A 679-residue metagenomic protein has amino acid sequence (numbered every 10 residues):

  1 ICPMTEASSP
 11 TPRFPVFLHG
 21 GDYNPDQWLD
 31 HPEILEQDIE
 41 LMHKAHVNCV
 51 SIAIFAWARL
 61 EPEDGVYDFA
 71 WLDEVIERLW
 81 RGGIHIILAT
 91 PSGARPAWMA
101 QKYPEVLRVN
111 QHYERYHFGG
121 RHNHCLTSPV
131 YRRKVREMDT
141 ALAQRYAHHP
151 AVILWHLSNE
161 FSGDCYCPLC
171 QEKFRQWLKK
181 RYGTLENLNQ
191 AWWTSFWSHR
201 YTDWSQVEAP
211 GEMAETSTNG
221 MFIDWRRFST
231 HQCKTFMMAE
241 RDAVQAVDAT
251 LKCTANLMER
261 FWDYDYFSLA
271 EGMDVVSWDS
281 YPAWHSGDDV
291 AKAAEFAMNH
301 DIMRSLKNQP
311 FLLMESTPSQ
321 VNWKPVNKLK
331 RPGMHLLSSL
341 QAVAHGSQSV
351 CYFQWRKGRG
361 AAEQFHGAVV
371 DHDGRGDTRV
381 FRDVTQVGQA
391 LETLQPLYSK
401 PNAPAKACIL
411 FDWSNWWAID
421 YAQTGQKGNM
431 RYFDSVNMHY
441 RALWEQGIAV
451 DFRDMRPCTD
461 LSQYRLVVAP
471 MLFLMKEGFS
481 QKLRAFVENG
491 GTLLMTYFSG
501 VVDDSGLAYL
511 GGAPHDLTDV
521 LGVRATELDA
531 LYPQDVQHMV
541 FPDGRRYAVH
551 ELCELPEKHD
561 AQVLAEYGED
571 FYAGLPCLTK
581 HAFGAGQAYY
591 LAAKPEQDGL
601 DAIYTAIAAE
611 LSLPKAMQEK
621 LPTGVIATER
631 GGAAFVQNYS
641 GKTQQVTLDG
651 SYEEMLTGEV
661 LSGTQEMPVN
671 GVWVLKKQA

Functional and structural regions predicted by a protein language model:
M4-C49, P62, E77-R81, H85 (+1 more regions): N-terminal carbohydrate-binding accessory modules
F14-H19, H46-N48, W80-I86, H148-I153 (+7 more regions): Short, well-ordered coil/turn segments that N-cap beta-strands
H19-L29, F55-A70, H117-R136, S158-C165 (+6 more regions): The substrate-binding groove and active-site-proximal loops of carbohydrate-active enzymes, especially glycoside
G21, M42, V50, L79 (+9 more regions): Conserved, mostly hydrophobic/aromatic
W28-K44, V135-A141, M258-L269, R331-S339 (+1 more regions): Short, acidic/polar
E36-A45, S51-E114, A143, E240-V247: Aromatic-lined substrate-binding rim segments of carbohydrate-active enzymes
H112-V275, D279-M298: Polysaccharide-binding and catalytic clefts of secreted carbohydrate-active enzymes
W204-V207, T250, A270, Y281-A679: Carbohydrate-binding surfaces of carbohydrate-active enzymes
